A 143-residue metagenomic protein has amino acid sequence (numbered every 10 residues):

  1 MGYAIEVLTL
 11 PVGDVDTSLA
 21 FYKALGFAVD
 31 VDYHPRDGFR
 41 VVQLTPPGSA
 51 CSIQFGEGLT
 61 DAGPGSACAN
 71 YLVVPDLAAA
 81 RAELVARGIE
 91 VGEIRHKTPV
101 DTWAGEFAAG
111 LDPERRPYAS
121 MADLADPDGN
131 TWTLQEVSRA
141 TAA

Functional and structural regions predicted by a protein language model:
M1, G63, F107-A108: Generic signal for short, ordered secondary-structure residues within or immediately flanking folded domains
M1-L19, A67-N70, T133-A143: N-terminal beta-strand motif that seeds the catalytic metal site of vicinal oxygen chelate
G2-Y3, T9-C51, A79, A86: Core segments of cupin and vicinal oxygen chelate
P11, D61, G110-L111: Hydrophobic alpha-helical segments, principally membrane-spanning helices and signal/leader peptides
D14, D76, D126: Acidic di-acidic motifs
A28-A67, V74, G92-E93, R116-P117 (+1 more regions): Conserved short beta-strand elements that form part of the metal-binding/catalytic scaffold of enzyme active sites
D32-Y33, L72, R81-A143: Vicinal oxygen chelate
